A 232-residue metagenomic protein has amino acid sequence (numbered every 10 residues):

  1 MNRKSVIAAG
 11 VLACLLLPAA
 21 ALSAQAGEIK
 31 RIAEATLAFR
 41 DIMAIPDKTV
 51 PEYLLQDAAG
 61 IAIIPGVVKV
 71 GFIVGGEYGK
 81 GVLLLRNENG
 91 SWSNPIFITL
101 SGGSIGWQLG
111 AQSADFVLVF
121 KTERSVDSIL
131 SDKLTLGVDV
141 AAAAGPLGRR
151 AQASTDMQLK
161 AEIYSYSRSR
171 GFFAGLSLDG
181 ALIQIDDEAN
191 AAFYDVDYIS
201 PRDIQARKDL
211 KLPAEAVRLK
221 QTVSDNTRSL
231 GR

Functional and structural regions predicted by a protein language model:
M1-V11: Bacterial N-terminal signal peptides that target proteins for export
A9-A19: Bacterial N-terminal signal peptides
A24-R232: Small-residue-enriched, tightly packed secondary-structure blocks
